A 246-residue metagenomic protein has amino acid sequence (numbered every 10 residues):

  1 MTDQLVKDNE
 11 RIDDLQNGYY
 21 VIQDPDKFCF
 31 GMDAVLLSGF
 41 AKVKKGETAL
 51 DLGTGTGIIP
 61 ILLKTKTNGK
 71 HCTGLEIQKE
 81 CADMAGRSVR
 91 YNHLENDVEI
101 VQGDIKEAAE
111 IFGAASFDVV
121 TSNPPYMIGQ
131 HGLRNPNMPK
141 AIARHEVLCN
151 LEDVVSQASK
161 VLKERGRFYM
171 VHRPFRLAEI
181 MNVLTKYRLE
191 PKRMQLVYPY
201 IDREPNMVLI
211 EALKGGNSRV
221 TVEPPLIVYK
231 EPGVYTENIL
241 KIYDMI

Functional and structural regions predicted by a protein language model:
T2-K44: Class I SAM-dependent transferase core
G18, G46, G69, E95-D97 (+2 more regions): A generic structural signal for alpha->beta connector loops
I22, T73, E99-V101, K192-Q195: General small-molecule cofactor/ligand-binding pocket signal
L37, N123, V154, A212: Residue-level signal for inorganic ion chemistry
F40-L133: Conserved SAM/SAH cofactor-binding pocket of Class I
P124-D153: Mobile active-site "lid"/loop adjacent to the S-adenosyl-L-methionine
L148-P199, R203-P205: Conserved Class I SAM-dependent methyltransferase catalytic core
E204-I246: SAM/dcSAM-binding transferase cores
